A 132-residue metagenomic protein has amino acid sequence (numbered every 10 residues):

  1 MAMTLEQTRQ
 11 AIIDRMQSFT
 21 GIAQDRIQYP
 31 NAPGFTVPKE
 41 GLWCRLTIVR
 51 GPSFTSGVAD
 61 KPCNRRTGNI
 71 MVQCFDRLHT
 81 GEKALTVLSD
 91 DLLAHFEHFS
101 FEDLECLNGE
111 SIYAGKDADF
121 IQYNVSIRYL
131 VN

Functional and structural regions predicted by a protein language model:
M1-D60, T80-D91, F99, D117: Small/polar-rich, solvent-exposed N-terminal microdomains that initiate assembly or binding
S18, D90-N132: Acidic-leaning, charged glycine-interspersed low-complexity segments
I48-G51, K61-G68, V72, D103 (+1 more regions): Alpha-helical context
R50-S53, R66-I70, L92-E97, R128-Y129: Short, surface-exposed linear patches
P62-L78, I121-N132: Oligomerization/assembly interface segments of phage tail-like spikes and tubes
F75-E82, F101-C106: Short C-terminal domain-edge/linker segments immediately following a structured domain
